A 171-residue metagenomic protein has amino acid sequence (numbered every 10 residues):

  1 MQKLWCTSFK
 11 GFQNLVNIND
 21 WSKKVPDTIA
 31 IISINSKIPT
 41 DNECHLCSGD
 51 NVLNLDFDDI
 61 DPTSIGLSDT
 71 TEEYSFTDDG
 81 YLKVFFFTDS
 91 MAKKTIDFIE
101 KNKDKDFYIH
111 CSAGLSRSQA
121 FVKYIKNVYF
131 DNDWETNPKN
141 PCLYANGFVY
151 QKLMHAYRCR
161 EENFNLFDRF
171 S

Functional and structural regions predicted by a protein language model:
M1-E43: Cys-based phosphatase fold recognition centered on the PTP superfamily
A30-I32, N51-L55: Hydrophobic/aromatic beta-strand patches that form the interior of the parallel beta-sheet core in alpha/beta enzyme
K37, S112-L115, P141-L143: Short beta-alpha junction loops
T40-D41, T63, L115-A120: Short catalytic/ligand-binding loop motif for oxyanion handling, primarily in non-cytosolic enzymes, centered on
E43-C47, D78: Non-transmembrane, aqueous-exposed alpha-helical and coiled segments at domain scale
L53, F57-Y108: Helix-loop module immediately N-terminal to the HCX5R catalytic loop in PTP-like cysteine phosphatase domains
E100-Y129: Catalytic cysteine-centered active loop of the rhodanese-like fold, especially the PTP/DSP P-loop
K123, N127-S171: Cysteine-dependent PTP/DSP-like catalytic domain, specifically the C-terminal lobe
